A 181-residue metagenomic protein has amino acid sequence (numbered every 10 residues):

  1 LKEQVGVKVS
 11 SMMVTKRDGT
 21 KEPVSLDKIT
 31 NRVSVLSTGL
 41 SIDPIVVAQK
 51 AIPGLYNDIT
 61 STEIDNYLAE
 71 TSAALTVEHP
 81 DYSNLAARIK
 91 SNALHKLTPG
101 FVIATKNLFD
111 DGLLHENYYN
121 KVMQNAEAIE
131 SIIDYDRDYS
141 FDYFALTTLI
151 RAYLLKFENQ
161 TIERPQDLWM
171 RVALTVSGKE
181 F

Functional and structural regions predicted by a protein language model:
L1-F181: Extended catalytic cores of very large enzyme megasubunits
